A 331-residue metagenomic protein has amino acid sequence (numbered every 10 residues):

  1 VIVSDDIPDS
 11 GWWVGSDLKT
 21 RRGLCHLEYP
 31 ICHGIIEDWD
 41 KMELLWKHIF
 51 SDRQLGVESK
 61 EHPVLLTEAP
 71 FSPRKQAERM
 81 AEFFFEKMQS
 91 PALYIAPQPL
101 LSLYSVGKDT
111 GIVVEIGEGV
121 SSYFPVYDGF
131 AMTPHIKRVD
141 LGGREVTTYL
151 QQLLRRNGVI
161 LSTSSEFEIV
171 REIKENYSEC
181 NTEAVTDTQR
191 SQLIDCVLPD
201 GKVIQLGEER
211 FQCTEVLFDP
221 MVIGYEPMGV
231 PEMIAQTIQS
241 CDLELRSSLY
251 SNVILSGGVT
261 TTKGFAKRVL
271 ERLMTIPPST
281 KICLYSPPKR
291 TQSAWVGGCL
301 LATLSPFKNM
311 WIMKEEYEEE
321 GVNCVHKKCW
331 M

Functional and structural regions predicted by a protein language model:
V1, W13, Y104-T133, L150 (+2 more regions): Gly/Thr-rich phosphate-binding beta-strand-loop-beta motif of the actin/hexokinase/Hsp70
V1-F83, A92, S122, M132-I136 (+1 more regions): Conserved phosphate-binding loops in N-terminal lobes of ATP-dependent enzymes of the actin/Hsp70/sugar-kinase
L45-R53, Q212, D219-L249, R268: Phosphate/ATP-binding catalytic cores across multiple sugar-kinase/actin-like superfamilies, primarily ASKHA
T67-Q76, F84, S178, T182 (+2 more regions): Glycine-rich phosphate-binding loops at beta-strand->alpha-helix junctions
Q76-E78, E86-K87, P91-V114, F130 (+3 more regions): Conserved phosphate-binding catalytic cores of ATP/NTP-utilizing and phosphoryl-transfer enzymes
A96, S248, L270-C299, I312: Conserved phosphate-binding/catalytic loops in two-lobed NTP-binding clefts
Y127-G224, N252: Phosphate-binding glycine-rich/basic clefts of nucleotide- and phosphate-handling proteins, predominantly
Q152, I160-V197, Y285-M331: Acidic, glycine/GT-rich loop-and beta-edge segments that sit at the periphery of enzyme/chaperone cores
